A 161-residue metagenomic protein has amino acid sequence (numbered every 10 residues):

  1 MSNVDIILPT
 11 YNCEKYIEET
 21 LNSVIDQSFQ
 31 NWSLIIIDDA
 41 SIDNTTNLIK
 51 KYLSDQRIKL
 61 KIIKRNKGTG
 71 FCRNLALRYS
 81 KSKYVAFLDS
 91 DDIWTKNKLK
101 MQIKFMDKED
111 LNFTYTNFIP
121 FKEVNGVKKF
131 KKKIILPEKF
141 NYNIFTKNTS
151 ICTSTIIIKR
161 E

Functional and structural regions predicted by a protein language model:
M1-E161: Nucleotide-sugar donor-binding/catalytic module of glycosyltransferases that assemble extracellular/cell-envelope
